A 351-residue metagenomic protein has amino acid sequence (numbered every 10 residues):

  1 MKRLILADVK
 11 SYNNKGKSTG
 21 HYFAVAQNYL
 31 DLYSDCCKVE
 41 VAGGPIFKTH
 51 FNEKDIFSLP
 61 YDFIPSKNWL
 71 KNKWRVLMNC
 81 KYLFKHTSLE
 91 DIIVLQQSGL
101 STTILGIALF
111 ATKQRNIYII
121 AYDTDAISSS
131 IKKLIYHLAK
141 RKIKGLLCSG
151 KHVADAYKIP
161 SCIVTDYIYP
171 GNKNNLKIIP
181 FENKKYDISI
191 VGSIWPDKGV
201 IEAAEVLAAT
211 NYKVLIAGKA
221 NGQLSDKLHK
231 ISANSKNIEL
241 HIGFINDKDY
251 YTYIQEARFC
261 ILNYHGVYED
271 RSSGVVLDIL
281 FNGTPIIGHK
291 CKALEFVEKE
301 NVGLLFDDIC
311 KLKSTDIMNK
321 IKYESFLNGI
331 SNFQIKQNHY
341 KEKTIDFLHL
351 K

Functional and structural regions predicted by a protein language model:
L6-A7, K177-K198, A204-L215: Conserved donor-binding/catalytic core segment of Leloir-type glycosyltransferases
Y12-G16, D31-N72, K219-Q223: N-terminal strand-loop element at the rim of the active site of nucleotide-sugar-dependent glycosyltransferases
H21, I309-K351: A charged, aromatic-enriched C-terminal amphipathic alpha-helix characteristic of glycosyltransferases across folds
Y22, V94-T103: Short His-centered aromatic/hydrophobic patch
I127-I163: A short, active-site helix/loop in glycosyltransferases that binds the activated sugar's phosphate group
G218, D226-Y251: Nucleotide-activated donor-binding/catalytic signature segment of Leloir-type glycosyltransferases, i.e., the conserved
C260-L262, F281-G288: Short hydrophobic beta-strand element within catalytic cores of glycosyltransferases and related nucleotide-activated
L262-L277, K290-C291, E295-F296: Nucleotide-sugar-dependent
